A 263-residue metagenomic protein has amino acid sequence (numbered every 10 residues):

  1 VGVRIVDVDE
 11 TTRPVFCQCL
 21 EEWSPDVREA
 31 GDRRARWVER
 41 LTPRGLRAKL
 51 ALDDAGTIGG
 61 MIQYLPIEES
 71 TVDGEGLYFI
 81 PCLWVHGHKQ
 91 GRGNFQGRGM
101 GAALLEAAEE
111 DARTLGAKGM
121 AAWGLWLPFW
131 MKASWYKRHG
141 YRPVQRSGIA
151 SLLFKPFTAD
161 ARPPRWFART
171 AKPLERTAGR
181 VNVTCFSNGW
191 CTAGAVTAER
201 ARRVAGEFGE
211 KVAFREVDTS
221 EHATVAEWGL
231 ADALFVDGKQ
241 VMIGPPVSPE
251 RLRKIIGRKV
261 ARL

Functional and structural regions predicted by a protein language model:
V1-D53, C191-A193, R200-R203: Short amphipathic alpha-helix that is part of the acyltransferase structural core
L50, T57-E68, L77-F79, W84: Conserved beta-strand in the GNAT
D73-Q96: Conserved acetyl-CoA binding element of GNAT-fold acetyltransferases
R92-E110: Conserved acetyl-CoA-binding loop-helix of GNAT-fold acetyltransferases
E110-W126: Conserved GNAT acetyl-CoA-binding A-motif
W123-G124, K137-F154, V241: Conserved catalytic-core motifs of GNAT/GCN5-like acyltransferases
T170-E207: Local sequence-structure signature of Cys/Sec-based thiol-disulfide redox active-site neighborhoods
G238-L263: Non-catalytic, surface beta->alpha helical segment in thiol-disulfide oxidoreductase systems
